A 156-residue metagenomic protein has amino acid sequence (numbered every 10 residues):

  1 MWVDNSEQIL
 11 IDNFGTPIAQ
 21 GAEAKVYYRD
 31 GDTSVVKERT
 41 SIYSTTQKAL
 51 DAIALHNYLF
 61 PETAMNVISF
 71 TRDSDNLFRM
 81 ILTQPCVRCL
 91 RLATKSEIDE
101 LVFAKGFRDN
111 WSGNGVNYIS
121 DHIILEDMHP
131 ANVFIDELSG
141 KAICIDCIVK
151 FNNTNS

Functional and structural regions predicted by a protein language model:
M1-F14: Juxta-kinase regulatory segment immediately upstream of eukaryotic protein kinase catalytic domains
I11-E62: ATP-binding glycine-rich loop module of kinase domains
Y28-R29, C86, I135: Conserved hydrophobic "DFG−1" position in protein kinase catalytic cores
S34, M80-L82, I124, I143: Protein kinase-like catalytic core scaffold
V35-S41, P85-V87, D146-I148: Active-site ExK catalytic segment of metal-dependent nucleases
Y43-A52, L92-E97, N153-N155: Active-site-adjacent loop/helix micro-motif of nuclease/hydrolase catalytic cores
N57, E62-N114: Conserved structural core of kinase catalytic domains
N114-S156: Catalytic activation segment of kinase domains across protein kinase-like and atypical kinase folds
